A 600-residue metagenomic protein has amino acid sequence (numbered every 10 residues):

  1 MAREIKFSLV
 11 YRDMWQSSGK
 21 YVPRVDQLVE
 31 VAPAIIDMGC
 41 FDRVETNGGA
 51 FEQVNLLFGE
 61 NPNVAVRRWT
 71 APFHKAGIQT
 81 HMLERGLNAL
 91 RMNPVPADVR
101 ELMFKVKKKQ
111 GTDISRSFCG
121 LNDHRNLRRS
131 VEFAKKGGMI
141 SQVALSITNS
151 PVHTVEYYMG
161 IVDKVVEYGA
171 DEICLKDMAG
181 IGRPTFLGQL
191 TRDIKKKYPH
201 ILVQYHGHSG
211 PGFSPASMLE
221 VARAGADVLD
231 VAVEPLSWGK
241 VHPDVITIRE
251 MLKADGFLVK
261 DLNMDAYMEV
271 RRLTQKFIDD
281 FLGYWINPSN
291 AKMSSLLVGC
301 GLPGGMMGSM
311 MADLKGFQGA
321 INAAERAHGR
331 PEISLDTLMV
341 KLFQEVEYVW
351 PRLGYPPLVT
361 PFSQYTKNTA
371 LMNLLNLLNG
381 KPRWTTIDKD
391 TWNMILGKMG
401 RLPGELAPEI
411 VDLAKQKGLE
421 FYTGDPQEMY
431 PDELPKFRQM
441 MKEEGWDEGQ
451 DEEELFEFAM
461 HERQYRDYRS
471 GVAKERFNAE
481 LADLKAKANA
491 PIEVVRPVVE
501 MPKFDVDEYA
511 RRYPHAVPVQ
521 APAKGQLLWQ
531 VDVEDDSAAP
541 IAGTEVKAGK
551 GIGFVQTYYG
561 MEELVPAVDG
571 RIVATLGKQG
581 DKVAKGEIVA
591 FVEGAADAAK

Functional and structural regions predicted by a protein language model:
M14, S117, I173, G225 (+2 more regions): Conserved, mostly hydrophobic/aromatic
W15, E30, I36-V54, S289-L297 (+2 more regions): Terminal or standalone catalytic/regulatory effector modules within metabolic enzymes and repeat proteins
P33, D42-R43, G48-I161, G180-R183: Active-site beta->alpha loop and helix N-cap motifs at the rims of alpha/beta catalytic domains
S117, D177, A224-P243: Glycine-rich phosphate-binding active-site loops on the catalytic face of alpha/beta enzymes
E156-V165, P211-D227: Catalytic cores of alpha/beta
S237-L262: C-terminal helical cap(s) of enzyme catalytic domains, especially alpha/beta-barrels
V498-F554, M561-E563, D569: Acidic, low-complexity mobile loops and tails
A539, E545, L576-G577, K582: Exposed loop and linker-edge segments at protein-protein interfaces
